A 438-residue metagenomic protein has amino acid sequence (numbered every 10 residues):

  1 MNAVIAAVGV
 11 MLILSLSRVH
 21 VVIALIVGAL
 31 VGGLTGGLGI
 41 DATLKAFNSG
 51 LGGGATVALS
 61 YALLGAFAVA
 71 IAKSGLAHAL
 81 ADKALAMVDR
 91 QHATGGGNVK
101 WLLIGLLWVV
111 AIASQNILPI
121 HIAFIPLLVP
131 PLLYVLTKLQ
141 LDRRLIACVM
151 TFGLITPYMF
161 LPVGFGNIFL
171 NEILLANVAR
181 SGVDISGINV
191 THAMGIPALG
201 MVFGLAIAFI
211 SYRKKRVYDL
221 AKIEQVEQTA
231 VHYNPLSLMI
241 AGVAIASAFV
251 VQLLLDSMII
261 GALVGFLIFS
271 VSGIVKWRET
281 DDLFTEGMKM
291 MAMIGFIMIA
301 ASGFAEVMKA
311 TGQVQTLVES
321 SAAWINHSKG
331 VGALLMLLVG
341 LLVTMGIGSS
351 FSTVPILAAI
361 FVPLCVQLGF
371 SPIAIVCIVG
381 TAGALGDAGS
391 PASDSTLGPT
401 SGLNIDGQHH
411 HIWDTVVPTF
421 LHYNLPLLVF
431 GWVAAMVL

Functional and structural regions predicted by a protein language model:
M1-L63, A193-E306, H422, P426 (+1 more regions): Hydrophobic transmembrane alpha-helices of multi-pass small-molecule transporters
I13-V19, V110-P119, G153-L161, V250-L254 (+3 more regions): Transmembrane alpha-helix interface/packing and boundary motifs in multi-pass membrane proteins, characterized by
I40-G50, N171-I188, V307-W324: Membrane-interface helix termini and inter-helical loops of multi-pass transporters
K45, S49-G52, A79-R90, L133-K138 (+5 more regions): Short amphipathic alpha-helical coupling elements at transmembrane boundaries
A62-L64, Q91-L133, L139, H327-G380 (+1 more regions): Hydrophobic alpha-helical transmembrane segments of multi-pass integral membrane proteins, predominantly secondary
A66, W108-I112, P131, M150-M159 (+7 more regions): Transmembrane helix-bundle signature of multi-pass membrane transporters/permeases
V88-V99, V226-S237, S321-W324, I347-G348: Short, amphipathic, aromatic/basic-enriched membrane-interface segments that mark the entry/exit of transmembrane
L133-E227, T396-L438: Membrane-core helix-loop-helix motifs of multi-pass transport proteins
